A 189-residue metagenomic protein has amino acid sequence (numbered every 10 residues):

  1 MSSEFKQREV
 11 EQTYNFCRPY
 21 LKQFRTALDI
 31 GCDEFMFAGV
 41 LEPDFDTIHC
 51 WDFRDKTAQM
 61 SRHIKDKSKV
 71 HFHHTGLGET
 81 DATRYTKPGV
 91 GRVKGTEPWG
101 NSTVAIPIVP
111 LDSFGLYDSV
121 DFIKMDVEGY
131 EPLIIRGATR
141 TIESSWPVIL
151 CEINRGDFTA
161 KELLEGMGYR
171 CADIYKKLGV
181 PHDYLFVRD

Functional and structural regions predicted by a protein language model:
M1-D189: Phosphate/nucleotide-binding beta-alpha loop and adjacent structural elements of enzyme active sites
